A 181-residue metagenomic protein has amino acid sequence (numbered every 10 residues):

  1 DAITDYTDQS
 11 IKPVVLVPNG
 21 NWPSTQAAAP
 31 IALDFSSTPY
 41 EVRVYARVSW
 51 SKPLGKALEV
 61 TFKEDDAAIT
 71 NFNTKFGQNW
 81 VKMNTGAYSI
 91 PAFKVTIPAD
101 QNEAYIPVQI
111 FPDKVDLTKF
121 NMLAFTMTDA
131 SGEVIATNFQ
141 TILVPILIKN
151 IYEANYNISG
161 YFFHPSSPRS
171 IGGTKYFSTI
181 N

Functional and structural regions predicted by a protein language model:
D1-A92, Q101-E103, V115-K119, I135 (+1 more regions): Acidic/polar, low-complexity intrinsically disordered N-terminal segments immediately downstream of a Sec signal
W50, P112, D129-S131: Surface-exposed loop/turn motifs at beta-strand-loop junctions within extracellular Ig-like and Fibronectin type III
E59, A92-K94, Y105, M122 (+2 more regions): Well-ordered beta-strand positions in beta-sheet-rich domains
I97-V108: Short Pro-Gly-centered flexible turn/kink motifs
I106-V108, K119-A130: A short beta-strand micro-motif common to beta-rich folds, especially ectodomain repeats
Q109-V115: Signal that preferentially marks extracellular ectodomain short beta-strand elements of beta-sandwich modules
A130-T141: Beta-sandwich strand segments
F139-N181: Ser/Thr/Gly/Pro-rich, low-complexity flexible regions
